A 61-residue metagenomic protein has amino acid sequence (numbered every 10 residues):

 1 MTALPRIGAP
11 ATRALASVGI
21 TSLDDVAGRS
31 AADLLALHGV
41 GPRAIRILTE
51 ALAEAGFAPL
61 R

Functional and structural regions predicted by a protein language model:
M1-R61: Compact, charge-rich alpha-helical regulatory domains located at protein termini
